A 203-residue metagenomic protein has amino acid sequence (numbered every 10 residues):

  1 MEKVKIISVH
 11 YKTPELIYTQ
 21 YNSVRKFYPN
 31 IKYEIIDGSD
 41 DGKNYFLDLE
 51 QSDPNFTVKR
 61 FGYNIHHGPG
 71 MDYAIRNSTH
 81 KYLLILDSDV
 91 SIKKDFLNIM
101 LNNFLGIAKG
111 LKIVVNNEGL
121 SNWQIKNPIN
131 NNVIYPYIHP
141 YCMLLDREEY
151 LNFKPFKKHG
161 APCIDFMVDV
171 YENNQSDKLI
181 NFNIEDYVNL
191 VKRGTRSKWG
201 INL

Functional and structural regions predicted by a protein language model:
K3-K5: Cell-envelope/extracellular polymer assembly enzymes that use nucleotide-activated donors
T13-K26: Short, well-formed alpha-helical segments that are part of the catalytic scaffolds of diverse glycosyltransferases
S23-K59: Acidic donor-binding segment of Leloir-type glycosyltransferases
F61-N77: Glycine-rich, basic loop-to-helix element that forms the pyrophosphate-binding segment of sugar-nucleotide handling
L83: Short aromatic/hydrophobic "clamp" motif used to bind/position activated sugar donors
D87-S91: The conserved acidic donor/metal-binding loop of glycosyltransferases
K93, L97-D165: Conserved catalytic core of nucleotide-sugar-dependent glycosyltransferases
H159-L203: C-terminal catalytic/acceptor-binding lobe
